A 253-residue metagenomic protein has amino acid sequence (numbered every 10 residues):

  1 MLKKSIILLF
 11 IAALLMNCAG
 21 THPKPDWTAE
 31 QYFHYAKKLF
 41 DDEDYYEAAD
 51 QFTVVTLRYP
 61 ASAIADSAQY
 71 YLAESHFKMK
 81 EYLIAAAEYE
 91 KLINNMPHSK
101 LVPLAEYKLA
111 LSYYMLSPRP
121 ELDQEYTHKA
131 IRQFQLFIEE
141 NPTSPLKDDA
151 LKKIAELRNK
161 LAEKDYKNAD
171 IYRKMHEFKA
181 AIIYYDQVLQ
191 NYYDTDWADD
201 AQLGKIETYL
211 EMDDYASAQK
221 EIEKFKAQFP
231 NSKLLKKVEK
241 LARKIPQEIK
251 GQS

Functional and structural regions predicted by a protein language model:
L2, I6, L15-S253: Acidic, polar-rich low-complexity tracts and alpha-helical solenoid repeat scaffolds
